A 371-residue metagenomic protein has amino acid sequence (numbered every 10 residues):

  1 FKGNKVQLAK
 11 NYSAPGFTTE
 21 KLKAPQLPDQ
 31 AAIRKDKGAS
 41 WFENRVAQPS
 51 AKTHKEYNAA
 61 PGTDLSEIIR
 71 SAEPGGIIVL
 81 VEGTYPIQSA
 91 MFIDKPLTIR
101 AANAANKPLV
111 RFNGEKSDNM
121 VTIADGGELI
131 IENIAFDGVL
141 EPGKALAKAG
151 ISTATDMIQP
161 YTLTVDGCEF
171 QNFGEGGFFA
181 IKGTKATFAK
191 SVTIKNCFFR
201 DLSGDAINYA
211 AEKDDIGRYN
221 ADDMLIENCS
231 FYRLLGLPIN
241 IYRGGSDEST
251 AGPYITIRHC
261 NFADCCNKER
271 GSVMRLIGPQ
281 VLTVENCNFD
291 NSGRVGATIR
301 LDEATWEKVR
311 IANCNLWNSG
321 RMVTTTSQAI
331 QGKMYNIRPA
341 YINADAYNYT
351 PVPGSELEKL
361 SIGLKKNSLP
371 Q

Functional and structural regions predicted by a protein language model:
F1-I77, S355-E356, L360-Q371: Extracellular "leader-to-stem" segments immediately downstream of a signal peptide or signal-anchor in secreted/lumenal
K2-K5, G127-G138, Q159-N172, F188-G204 (+5 more regions): Right-handed parallel beta-helix
K10-Y12, P96-G150, R338-P339, D345: Right-handed parallel beta-helix/beta-spiral solenoid domain characteristic of secreted/periplasmic
A60-E67, P74-T98, A102-S117: N-terminal extracellular ligand-recognition/capping segment immediately after the signal peptide
V79, P86, F92, R100 (+15 more regions): Extracellular beta-strand solenoid repeats
R111-T122, P142-D156, G174-A186, D201-A221 (+3 more regions): Extracellular beta-strand/beta-solenoid scaffold signature
Q331-Q371: C-terminal accessory segments
